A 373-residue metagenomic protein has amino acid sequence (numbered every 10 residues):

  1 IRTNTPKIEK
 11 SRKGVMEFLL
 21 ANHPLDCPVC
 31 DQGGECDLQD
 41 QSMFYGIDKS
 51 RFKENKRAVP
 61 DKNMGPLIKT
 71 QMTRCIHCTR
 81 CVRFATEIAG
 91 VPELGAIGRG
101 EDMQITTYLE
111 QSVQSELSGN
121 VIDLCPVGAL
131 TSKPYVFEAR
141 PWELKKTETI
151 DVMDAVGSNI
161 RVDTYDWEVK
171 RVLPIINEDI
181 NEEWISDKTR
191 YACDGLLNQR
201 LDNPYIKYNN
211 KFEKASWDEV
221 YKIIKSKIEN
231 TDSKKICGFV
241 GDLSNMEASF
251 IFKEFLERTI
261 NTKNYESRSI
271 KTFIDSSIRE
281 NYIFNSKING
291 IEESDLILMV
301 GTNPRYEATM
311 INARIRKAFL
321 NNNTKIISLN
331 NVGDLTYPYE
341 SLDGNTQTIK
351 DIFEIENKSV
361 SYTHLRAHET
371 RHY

Functional and structural regions predicted by a protein language model:
I1-S359: N-terminal export/assembly segments and adjacent metallocofactor-ligating motifs of anaerobic energy-metabolism
T363-H372: Conserved small/polar residues in nucleotide/adenosyl-binding loops
